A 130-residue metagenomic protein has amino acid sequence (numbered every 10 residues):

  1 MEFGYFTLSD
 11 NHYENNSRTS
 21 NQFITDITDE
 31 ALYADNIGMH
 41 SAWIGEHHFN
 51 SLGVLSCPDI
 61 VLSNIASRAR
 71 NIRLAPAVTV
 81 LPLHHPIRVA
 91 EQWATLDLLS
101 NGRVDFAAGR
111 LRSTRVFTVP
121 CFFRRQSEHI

Functional and structural regions predicted by a protein language model:
M1-R68, I72-L74: N-terminal beta1-alpha1-beta2 module of alpha/beta enzyme domains
E2-S20, L83-I130: Flexible, glycine-rich active-site loops centered on histidine and acidic residues that chelate a metal or position
G45, A77, A107-G109: Structural motif
S51, R68, L74-A77, T95 (+2 more regions): Glycine-rich, flexible loop/turn motifs
G53-C57, L81, R88: Generic, well-ordered alpha-helical segments
P76-H84: Active-site nucleophile and cofactor-binding loops and adjacent substrate-binding regions of central metabolic enzymes
